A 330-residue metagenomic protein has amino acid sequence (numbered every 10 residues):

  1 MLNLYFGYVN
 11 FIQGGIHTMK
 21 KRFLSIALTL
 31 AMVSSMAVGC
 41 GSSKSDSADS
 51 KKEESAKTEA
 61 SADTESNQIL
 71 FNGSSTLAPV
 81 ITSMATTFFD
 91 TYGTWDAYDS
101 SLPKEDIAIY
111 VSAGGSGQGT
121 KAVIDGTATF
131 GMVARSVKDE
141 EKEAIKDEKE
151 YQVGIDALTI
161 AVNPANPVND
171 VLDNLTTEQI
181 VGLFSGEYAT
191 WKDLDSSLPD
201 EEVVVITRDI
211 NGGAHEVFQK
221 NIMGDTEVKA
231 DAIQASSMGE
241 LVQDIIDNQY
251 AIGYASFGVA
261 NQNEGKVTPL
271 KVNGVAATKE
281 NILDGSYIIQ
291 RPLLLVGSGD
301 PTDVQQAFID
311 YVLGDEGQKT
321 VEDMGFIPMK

Functional and structural regions predicted by a protein language model:
M1-T18: Short, Lys/Arg-enriched N-terminal segments with co-localized hydrophobic residues within the first ~10-30 amino acids
N10-F11, F23, G93, M223: Short linear sequence elements within intrinsically disordered, low-complexity coil regions
H17-A27: Bacterial N-terminal signal peptides that target proteins for export
L30-A31: Repetitive helical segments and hydrophobic/amphipathic motifs
S35-G39: C-terminal motif of bacterial Sec signal peptides marking the signal peptidase cleavage site
G41-D46, K51-K330: Exported/periplasmic ABC-transporter solute-binding proteins
